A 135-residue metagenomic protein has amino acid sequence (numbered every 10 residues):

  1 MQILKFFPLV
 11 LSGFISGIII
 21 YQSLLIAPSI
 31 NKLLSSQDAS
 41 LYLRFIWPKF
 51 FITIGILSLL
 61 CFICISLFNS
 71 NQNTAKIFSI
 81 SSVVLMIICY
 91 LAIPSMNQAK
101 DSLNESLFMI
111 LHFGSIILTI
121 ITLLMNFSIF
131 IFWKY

Functional and structural regions predicted by a protein language model:
M1-C61, P94-N97, D101-E105: Interfacial loop at the N-terminal end of multi-pass membrane proteins
F7, L11, T53, I77 (+1 more regions): Physicochemical signature of membrane-embedded alpha-helices that form the seven-helix bundle of GPCRs, emphasizing
I26, A92, L123-N126: Hydrophobic/aromatic residues in alpha-helical transmembrane segments
I46, S106-T122: Individual transmembrane alpha-helices with interfacial aromatic-anchor signatures
I54-C61, L118-I131: Hydrophobic cores of alpha-helical transmembrane segments in multi-pass inner/ER membrane proteins, independent
I63-S70, I131-Y135: Structural signal for the C-terminal ends of transmembrane alpha-helices and the immediately following loop
N69-D101: Mid-chain, well-packed structural core segment of small domains
V84, I88, S128-I131, Y135: Alpha-helical transmembrane bundles and membrane-interface segments of multipass inner-membrane proteins
